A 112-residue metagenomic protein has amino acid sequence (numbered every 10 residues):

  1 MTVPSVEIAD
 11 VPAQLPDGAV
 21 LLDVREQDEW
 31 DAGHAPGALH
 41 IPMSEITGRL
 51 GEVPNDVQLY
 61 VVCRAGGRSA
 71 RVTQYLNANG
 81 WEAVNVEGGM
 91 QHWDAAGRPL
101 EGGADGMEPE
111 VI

Functional and structural regions predicted by a protein language model:
M1-V20, E26-Q58, G67-I112: Rhodanese-like catalytic fold shared by cysteine-dependent sulfurtransferases and DSP/PTP-type phosphatases
V62: Short, surface-exposed ligand- or partner-binding patches at beta-edge/loop junctions that are enriched in aromatics
